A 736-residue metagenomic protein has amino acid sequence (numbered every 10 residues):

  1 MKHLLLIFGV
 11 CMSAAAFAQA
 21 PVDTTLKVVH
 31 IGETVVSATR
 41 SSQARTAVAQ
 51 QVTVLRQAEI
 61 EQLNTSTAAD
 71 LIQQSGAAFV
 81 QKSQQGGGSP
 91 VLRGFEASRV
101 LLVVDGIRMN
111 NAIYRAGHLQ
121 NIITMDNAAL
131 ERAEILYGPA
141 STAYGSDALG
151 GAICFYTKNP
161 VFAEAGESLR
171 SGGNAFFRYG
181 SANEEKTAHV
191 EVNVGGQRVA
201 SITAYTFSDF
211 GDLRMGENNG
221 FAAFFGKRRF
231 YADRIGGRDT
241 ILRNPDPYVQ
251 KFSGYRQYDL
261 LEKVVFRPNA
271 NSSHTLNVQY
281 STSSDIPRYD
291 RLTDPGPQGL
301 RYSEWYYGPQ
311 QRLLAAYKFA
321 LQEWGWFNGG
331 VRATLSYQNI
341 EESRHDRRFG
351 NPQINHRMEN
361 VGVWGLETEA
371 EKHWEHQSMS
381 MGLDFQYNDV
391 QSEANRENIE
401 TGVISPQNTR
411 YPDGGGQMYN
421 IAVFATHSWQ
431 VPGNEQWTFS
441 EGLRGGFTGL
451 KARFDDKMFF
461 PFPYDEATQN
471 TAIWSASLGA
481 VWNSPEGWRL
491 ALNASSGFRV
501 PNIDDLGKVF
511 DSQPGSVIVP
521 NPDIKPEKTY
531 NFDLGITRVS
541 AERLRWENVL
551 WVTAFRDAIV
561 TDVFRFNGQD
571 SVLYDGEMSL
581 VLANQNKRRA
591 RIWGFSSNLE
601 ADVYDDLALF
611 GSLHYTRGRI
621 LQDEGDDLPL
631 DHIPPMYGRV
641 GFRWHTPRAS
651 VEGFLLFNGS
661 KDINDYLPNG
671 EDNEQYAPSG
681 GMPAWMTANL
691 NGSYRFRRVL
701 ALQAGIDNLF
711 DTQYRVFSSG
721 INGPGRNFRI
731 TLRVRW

Functional and structural regions predicted by a protein language model:
A20-E61, A97: Short, acidic, small-residue-rich periplasmic hinge/interaction motif at the N-terminus of Gram-negative outer-membrane
P21, K251-Q257, R267, N271-N328 (+4 more regions): Flexible loop and strand-edge segments within Gram-negative outer membrane beta-barrel domains
A68-L71, G88-V91, V103, Q120-I123 (+3 more regions): N-terminal periplasmic accessory domains that precede and gate Gram-negative outer-membrane beta-barrel machines
M109-P139: Short acidic/polar hinge/loop motifs at secondary-structure boundaries that mediate gating or recognition
N183-D209, G220-D285, Q311-L313, Q430-G433 (+1 more regions): Transmembrane beta-barrel wall of Gram-negative outer-membrane proteins
R267-N269, D384, Y411-F555, S612-R617 (+4 more regions): Structural signature of Gram-negative outer-membrane beta-barrels, strongest in the C-terminal barrel of TonB-dependent
E359, V363-E369, M418-A422, V519-K525 (+3 more regions): Outer membrane beta-barrel strand-and-loop segments of large Gram-negative receptors, especially TonB-dependent
G433-N434, F439, T448, W551-A554 (+3 more regions): Gram-negative outer-membrane beta-barrel transporters
